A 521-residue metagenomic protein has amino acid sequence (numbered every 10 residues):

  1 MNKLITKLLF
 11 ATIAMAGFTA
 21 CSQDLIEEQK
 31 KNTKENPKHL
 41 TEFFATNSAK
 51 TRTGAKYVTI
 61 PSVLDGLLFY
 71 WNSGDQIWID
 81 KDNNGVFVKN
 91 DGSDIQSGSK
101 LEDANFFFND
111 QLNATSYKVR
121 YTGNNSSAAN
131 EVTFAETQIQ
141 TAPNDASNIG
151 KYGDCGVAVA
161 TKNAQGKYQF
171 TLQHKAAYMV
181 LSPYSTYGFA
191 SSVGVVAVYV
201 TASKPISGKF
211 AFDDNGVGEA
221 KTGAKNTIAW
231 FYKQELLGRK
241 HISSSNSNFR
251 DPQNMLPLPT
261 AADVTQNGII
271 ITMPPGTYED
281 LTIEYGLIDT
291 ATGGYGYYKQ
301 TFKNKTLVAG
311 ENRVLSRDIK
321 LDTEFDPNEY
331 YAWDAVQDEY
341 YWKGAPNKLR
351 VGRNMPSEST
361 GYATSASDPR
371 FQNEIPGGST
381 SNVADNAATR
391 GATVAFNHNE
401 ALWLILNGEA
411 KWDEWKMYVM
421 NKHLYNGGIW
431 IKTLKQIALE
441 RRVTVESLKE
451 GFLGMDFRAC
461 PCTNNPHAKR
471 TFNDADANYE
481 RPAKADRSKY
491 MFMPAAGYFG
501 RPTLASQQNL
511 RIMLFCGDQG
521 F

Functional and structural regions predicted by a protein language model:
N2-T12, A16-L406: Sec-type signal peptide cleavage vicinity
G216, T323-F521: Conserved positions within compact, well-structured domain cores
